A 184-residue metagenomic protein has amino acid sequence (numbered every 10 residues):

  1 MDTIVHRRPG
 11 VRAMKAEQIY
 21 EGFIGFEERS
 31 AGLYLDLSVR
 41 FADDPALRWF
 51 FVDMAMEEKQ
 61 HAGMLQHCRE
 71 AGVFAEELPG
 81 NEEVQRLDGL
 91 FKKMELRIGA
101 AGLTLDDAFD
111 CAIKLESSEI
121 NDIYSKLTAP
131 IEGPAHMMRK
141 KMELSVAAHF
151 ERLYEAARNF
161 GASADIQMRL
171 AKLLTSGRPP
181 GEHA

Functional and structural regions predicted by a protein language model:
D2-A184: Non-heme di-metal
